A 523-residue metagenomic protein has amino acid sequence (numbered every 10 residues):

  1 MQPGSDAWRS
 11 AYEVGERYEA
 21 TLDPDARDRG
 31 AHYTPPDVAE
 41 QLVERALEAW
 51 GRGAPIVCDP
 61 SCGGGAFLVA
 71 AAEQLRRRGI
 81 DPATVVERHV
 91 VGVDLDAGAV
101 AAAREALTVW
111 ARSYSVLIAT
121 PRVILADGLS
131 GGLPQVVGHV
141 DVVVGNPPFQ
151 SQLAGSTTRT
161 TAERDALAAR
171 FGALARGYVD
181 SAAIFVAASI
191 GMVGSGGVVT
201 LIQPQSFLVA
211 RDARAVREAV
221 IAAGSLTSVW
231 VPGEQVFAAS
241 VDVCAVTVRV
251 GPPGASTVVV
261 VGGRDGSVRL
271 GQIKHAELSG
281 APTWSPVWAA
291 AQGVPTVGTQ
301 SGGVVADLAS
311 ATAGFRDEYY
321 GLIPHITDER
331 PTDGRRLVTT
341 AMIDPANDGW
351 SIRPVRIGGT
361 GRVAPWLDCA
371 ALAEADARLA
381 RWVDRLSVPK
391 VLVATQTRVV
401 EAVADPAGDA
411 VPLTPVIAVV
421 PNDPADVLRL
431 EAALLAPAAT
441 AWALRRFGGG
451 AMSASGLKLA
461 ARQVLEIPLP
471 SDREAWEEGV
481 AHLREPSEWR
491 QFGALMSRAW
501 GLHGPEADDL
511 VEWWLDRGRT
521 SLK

Functional and structural regions predicted by a protein language model:
M1-A72, V93-G98, A126-G131, V140-G145 (+2 more regions): Preference for the N-terminal adenyl/adenosyl cofactor-binding alpha/beta module
S10-P24, I80, S156-L167, V220: Active-site-adjacent bridging/hinge elements
Y33-V38, V69, L95-V100, T108 (+4 more regions): Signature of N6-adenine DNA methyltransferases within the class I
C62, G280-Y320, G334-V338, P470-K523: Non-catalytic DNA-recognition/assembly elements of restriction-modification systems
E73-R78: Walker A/P-loop NTP-binding motif
R88-V91: Short beta-strand element of Class I
I118-G128: Conserved SAM-binding strand-loop segment of SAM-dependent methyltransferases
T296-E478, T520: Polybasic, glycine- and aromatic-enriched phosphate-binding surface used to engage nucleic acids
